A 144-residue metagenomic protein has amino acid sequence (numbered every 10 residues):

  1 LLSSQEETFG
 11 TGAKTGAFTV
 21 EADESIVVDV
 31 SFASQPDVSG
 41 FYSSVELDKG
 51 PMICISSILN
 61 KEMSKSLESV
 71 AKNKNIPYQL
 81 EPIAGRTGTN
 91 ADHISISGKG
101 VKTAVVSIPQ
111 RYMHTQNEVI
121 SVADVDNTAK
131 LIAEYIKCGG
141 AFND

Functional and structural regions predicted by a protein language model:
L1-P51, A91, F142-D144: Acidic/histidine-rich catalytic neighborhood of metal-dependent amide-processing enzymes
V45-A129, Y135-N143: Active-site-adjacent substrate-binding region of metalloamidase/peptidase-like peptide-processing proteins
